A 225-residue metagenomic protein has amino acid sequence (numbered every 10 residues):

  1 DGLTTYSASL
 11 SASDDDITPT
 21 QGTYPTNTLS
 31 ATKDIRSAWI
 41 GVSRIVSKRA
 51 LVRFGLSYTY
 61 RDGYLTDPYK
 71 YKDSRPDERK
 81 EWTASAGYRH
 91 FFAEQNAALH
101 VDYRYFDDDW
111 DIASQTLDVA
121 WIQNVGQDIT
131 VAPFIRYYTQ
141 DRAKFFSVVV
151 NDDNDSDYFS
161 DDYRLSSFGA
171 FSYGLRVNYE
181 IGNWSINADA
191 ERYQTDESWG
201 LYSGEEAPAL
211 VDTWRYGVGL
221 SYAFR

Functional and structural regions predicted by a protein language model:
D1-L3, I45-R49, A93-Q95, G126-D128 (+2 more regions): Outer-membrane beta-barrel channels and translocator barrels
G2, D14, Y60: Short loop/turn segments at secondary-structure transitions that flank enzyme active sites
G2, S30-R36, E78-K80: Short, amphipathic alpha-helical segments
Y6-A12, A38, L56, A97-D107: Transmembrane beta-strand segments that form the barrel wall of outer-membrane beta-barrel proteins
S9-K33: Flexible loop and strand-edge segments within Gram-negative outer membrane beta-barrel domains
S11-T18, R79-Y103: Short N-terminal secondary-structure initiator segments
T28-D34, A38, V42-A50, G55-T59 (+1 more regions): A conserved mid-domain beta-alpha-beta active-site/ligand-binding segment of alpha/beta enzyme cores
G55-R89, R104-D118, I122, D128-R225: Outer membrane beta-barrel transmembrane domains
